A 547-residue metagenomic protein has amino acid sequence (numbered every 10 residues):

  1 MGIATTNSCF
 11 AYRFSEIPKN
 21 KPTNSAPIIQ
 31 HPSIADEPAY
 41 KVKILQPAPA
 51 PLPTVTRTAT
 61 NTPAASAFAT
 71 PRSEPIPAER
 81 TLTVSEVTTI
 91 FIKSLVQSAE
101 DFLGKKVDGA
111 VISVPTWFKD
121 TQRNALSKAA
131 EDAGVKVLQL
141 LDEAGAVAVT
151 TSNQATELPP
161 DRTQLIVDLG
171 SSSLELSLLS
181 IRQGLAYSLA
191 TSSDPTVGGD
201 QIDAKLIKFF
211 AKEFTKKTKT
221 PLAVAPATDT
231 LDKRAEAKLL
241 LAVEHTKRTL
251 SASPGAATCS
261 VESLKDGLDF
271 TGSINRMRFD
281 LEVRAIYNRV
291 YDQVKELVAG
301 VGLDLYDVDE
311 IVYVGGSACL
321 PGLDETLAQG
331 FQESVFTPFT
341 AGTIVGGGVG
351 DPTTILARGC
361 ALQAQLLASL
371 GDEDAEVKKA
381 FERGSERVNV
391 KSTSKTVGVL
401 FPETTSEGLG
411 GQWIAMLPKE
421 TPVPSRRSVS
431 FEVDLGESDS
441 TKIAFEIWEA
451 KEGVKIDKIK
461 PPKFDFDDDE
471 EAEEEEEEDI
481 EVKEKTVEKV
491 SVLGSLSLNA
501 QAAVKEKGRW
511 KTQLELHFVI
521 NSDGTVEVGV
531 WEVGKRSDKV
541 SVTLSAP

Functional and structural regions predicted by a protein language model:
M1-A39, P51, V55-T81, I90 (+1 more regions): Oxyanion-binding/catalytic loops of NTP- or PPi-dependent enzymes
Y40-I44: Generic recognition of long tandem-repeat/solenoid scaffolds
K93: Conserved cytochrome P450 K-helix/beta-meander segment immediately N-terminal to the heme-binding cysteine loop
V96: Histidine-anchored nucleotide/phosphate-binding helix
